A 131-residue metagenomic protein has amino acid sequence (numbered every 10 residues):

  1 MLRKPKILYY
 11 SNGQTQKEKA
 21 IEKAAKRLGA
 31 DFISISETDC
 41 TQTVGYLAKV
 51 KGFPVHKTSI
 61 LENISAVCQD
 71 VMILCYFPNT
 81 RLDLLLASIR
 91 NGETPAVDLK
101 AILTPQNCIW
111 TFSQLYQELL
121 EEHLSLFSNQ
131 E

Functional and structural regions predicted by a protein language model:
M1-F53: N-terminal, charge-rich interaction modules
K4, Q69, A96-V97: A general structural motif
N12-G13, F77, N107: Structured loop/turn residues at secondary-structure junctions
K17-A20, R27-I33, L82-N129: Helix-rich interaction surfaces within compact, conserved domain-sized segments that mediate assembly or partner
S36-S65, F112, Y116-L119: Intrinsic, low-complexity N-terminal interaction/targeting segments
L61-G92: Mid-chain, well-packed structural core segment of small domains
N63-V71, Y116-Q117, F127-E131: Short, surface-exposed, charge-dense and proline/glycine-enriched linear segments
